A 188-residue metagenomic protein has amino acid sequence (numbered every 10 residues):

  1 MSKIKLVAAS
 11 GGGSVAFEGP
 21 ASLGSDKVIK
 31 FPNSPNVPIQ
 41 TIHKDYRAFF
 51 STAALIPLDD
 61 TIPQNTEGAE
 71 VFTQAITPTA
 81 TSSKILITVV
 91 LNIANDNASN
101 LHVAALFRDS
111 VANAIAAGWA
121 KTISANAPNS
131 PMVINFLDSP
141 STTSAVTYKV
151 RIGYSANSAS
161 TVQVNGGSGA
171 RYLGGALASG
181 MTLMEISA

Functional and structural regions predicted by a protein language model:
M1-I39, T81, N157: Extracellular repetitive beta-rich solenoid segments
N36-I56: N-terminal leader/pro-regions and domain N-caps
A53-I62, T66, P78-A145, K149-A188: Terminal beta-strand-rich extracellular "head" domains that mediate receptor/glycan or other ligand binding
G68-E70: Short, solvent-exposed loop/turn segments enriched in Ser/Thr/Gly
F72-I76: Extended, low-complexity regulatory regions
